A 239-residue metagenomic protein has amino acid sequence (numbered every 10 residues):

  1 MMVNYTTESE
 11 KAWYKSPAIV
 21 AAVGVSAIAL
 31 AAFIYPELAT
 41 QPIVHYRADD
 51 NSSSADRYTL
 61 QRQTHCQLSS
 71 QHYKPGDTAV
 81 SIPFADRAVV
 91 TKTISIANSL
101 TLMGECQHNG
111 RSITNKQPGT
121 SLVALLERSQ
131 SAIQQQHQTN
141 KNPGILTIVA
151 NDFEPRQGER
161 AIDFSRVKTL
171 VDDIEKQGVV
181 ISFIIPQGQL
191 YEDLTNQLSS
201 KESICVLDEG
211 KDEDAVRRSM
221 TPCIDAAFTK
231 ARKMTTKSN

Functional and structural regions predicted by a protein language model:
N4-Y46, N51-T59: Acidic, polar low-complexity linker/tail segments
Q41-I96, R128-A132, I145-V149, S182-L190: Von Willebrand factor
A48-Y58, N109-G119, E154-A161, K230: Second-shell loop/turn segments in exported
A55-Y58, A88-T93, P155-F164, L190-L194 (+1 more regions): Extracytoplasmic/secreted cell-surface and envelope-processing proteins
L60-Q67, L122-Q130, R160-L170, T221: Well-ordered, non-membrane alpha-helical segments in soluble/globular domains
V89-G144, I184-E192, A215, S219 (+1 more regions): Von Willebrand factor
F153-L198, V206: VWA/integrin I-like adhesion module and closely mimicked acidic/polar interface patches used
P186-N239: C-terminal helix of von Willebrand factor
